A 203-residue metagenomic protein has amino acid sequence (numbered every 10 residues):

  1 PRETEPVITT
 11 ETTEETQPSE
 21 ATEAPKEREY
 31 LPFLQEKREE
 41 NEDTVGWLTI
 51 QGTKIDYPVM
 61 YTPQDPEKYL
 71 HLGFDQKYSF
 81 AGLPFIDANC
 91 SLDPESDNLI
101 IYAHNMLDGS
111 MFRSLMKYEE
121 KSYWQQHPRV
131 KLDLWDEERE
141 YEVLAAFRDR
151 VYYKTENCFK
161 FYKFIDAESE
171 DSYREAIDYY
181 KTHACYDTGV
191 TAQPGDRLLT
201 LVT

Functional and structural regions predicted by a protein language model:
P1-T203: Solvent-exposed, non-transmembrane regions of membrane-associated and secreted proteins
